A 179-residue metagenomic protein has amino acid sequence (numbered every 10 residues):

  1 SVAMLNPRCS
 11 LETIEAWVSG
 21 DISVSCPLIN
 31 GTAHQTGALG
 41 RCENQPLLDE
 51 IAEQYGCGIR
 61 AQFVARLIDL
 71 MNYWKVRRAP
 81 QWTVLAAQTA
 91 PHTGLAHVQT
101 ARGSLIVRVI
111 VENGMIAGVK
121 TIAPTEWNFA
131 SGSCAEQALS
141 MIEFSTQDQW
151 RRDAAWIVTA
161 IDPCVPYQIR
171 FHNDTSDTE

Functional and structural regions predicted by a protein language model:
S1-R102, T125-E179: Active-site bordering "gate/hinge" segments that shape substrate access to catalytic or cofactor-binding pockets
V98, L105-A123: Short beta-strand elements
